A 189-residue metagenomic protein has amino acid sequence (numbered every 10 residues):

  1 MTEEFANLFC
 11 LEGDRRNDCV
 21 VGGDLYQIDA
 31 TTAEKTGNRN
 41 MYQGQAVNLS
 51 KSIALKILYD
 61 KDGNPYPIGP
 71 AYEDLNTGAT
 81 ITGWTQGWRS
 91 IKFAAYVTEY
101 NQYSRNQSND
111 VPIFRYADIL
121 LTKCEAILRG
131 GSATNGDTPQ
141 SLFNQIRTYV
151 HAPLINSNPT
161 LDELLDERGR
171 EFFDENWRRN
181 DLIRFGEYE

Functional and structural regions predicted by a protein language model:
M1-E4: Helix N-cap / beta->alpha transition motif
F9-E189: Acidic/polar-rich alpha-helix caps and helix-coil junctions
